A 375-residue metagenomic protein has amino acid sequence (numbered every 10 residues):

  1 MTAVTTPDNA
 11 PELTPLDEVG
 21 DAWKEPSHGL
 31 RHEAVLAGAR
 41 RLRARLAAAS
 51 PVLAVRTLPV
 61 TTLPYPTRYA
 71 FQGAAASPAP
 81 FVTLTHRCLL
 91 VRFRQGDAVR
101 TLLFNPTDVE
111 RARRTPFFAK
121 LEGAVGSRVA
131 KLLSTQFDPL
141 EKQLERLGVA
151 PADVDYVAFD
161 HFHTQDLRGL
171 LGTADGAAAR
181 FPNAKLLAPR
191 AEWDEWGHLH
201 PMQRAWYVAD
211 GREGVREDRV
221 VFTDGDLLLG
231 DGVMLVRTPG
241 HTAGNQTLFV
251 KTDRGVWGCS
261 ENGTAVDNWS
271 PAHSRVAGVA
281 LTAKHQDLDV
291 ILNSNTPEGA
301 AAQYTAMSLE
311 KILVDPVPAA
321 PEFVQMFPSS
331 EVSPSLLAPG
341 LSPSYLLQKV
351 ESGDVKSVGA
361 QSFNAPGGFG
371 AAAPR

Functional and structural regions predicted by a protein language model:
T2-A49, G299-R375: C-terminal regulatory/interaction regions
A48-V55, R92-T101, L227-L235, R254-W257: Beta-strand-turn-beta hairpins that frame and shape the catalytic cleft of phosphate-ester-processing enzymes
T62-Q143, T247-G263: Conserved beta-strand hairpin/beta-sheet module of binuclear metal-dependent hydrolase folds, prominently
R68, D166-L171, H198-L199, T247: A short acidic (Asp/Glu
L103-N105, D155-F162, L187-P189, R237-G240 (+1 more regions): Active-site neighborhood of phospho(di)ester-bond hydrolases with catalytic His/Asp-centered motifs
G123-A184: Active-site metal-binding motif and surrounding structural segment of the metallo-beta-lactamase
L132-D138, Q143-V149, R180, K185-R237 (+2 more regions): Metallo-beta-lactamase
G230, M234-K311: Active-site/pore-lining binding-face segments in mid-to-C-terminal subdomains
